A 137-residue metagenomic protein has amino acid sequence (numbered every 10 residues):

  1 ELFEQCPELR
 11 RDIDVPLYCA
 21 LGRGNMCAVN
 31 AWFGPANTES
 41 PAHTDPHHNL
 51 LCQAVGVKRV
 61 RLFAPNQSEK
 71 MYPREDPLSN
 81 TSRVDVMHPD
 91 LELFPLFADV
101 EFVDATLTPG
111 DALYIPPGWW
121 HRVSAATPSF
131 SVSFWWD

Functional and structural regions predicted by a protein language model:
E1-A112, W120-D137: N-terminal accessory scaffold of Fe(II)-dependent oxygenases
